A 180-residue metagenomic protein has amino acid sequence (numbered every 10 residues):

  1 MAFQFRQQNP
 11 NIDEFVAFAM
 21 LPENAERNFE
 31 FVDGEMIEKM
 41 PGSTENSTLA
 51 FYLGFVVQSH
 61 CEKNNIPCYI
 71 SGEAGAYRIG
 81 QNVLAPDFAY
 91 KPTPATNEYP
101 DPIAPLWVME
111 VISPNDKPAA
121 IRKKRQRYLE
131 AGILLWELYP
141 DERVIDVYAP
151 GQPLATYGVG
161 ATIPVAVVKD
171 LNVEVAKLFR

Functional and structural regions predicted by a protein language model:
M1-R180: Gly/Pro/Ser/Thr-rich low-complexity, intrinsically disordered segments predominantly at protein N-termini
